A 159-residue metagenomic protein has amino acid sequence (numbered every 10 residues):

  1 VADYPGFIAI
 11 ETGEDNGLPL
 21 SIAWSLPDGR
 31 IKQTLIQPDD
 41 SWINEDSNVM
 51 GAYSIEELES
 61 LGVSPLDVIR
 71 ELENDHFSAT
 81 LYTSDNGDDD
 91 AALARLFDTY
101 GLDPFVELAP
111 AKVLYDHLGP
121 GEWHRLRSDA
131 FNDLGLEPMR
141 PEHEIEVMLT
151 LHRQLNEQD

Functional and structural regions predicted by a protein language model:
V1-G6, L155-D159: N-terminal accessory regions of nucleic-acid-interacting proteins
D3-G6, E11-D90, A94-L96: Conserved non-catalytic scaffold segment of RNase H-like nuclease domains
N44-D46, H76, A109-V113, R140: Poly-acidic low-complexity segments
L81-N86, A91-F97, L126-D159: Acidic, Mg2+-coordinating catalytic module of metal-dependent nucleases/exonucleases that use a two-metal-ion mechanism
D89-E107, A111-V113: Glycine/proline-rich loop-helix segments at beta-alpha junctions forming the active-site rim of enzyme cores
P104-S128: Short, flexible loop segments at boundaries between secondary-structure elements
